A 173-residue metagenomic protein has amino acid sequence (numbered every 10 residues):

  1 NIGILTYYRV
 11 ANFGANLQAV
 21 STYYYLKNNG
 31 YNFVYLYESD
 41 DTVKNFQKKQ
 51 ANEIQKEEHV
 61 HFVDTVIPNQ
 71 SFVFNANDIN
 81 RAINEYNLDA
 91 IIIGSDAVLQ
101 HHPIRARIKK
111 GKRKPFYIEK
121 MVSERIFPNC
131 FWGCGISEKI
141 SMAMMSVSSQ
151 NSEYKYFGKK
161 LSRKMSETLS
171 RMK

Functional and structural regions predicted by a protein language model:
N1: Glycine-rich phosphate/diphosphate-binding loops that line cofactor/substrate pockets in enzymes
I4-F13, L17-L169: Aromatic- and Gly/Pro-rich donor/ligand-binding loops that form nucleotide- or phosphate-bearing donor binding pockets
M172-K173: A short beta-strand/loop micro-motif in the catalytic core of glycosyltransferases that engages the nucleotide-sugar
